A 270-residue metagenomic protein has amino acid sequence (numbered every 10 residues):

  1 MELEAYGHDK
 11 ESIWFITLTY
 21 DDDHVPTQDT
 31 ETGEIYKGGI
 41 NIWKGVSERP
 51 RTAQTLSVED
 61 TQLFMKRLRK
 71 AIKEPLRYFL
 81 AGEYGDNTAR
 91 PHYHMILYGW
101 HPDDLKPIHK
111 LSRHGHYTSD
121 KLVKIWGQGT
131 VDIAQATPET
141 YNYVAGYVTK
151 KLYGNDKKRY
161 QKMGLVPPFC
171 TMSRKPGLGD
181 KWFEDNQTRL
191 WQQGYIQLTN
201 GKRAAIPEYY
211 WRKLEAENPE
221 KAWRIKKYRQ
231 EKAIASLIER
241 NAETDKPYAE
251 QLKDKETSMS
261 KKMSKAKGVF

Functional and structural regions predicted by a protein language model:
M1-N87: Signature for HUH/AEP ssDNA processing cores
Y6-H8, D23, E34, G39-I40 (+11 more regions): Intrinsically disordered, low-complexity regions
I13, D21-D22, R69, L80-H94 (+2 more regions): Residue-level signal for functionally critical sites in structured catalytic/ligand-binding pockets
P26-Q28, E34-I35, N41, K73 (+5 more regions): Compositionally biased, low-complexity repeat tracts
L63-R67, M95, G146: Residue-level signal for well-ordered alpha-helical scaffold segments within enzymatic catalytic domains
G85-P91, L97-Y228: Conserved His + Asp/Glu catalytic blocks
I206-F270: Long non-globular sequence segments
